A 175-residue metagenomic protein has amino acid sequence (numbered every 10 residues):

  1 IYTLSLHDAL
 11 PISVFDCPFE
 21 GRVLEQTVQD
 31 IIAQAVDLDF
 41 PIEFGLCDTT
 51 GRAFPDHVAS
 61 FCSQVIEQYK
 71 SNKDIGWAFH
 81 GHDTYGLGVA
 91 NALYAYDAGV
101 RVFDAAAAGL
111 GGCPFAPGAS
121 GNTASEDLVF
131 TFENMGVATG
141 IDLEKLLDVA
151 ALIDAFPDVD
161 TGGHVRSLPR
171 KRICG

Functional and structural regions predicted by a protein language model:
I1-D8: Single conserved hydrophobic/aromatic residue that forms the stacking wall/gate of nucleotide- or nucleobase-binding
H7, V28-G51, V65-S71, G76: Conserved C-terminal portion of the radical SAM core fold that forms the substrate/S-adenosylmethionine-binding
P11-G21, I42-F54: Active-site-proximal beta-alpha loop/turn segments in soluble metabolic enzymes
S13-Q26, A78-G86: Active-site mouth loops of central-metabolism enzymes
E25-A33, A59-I66, A92, A150: Generic structural signal for well-ordered alpha-helices, preferentially at hydrophobic/aromatic core positions
Q34-L38, Q68, T131-T139, V149-D160: Change "in soluble alpha/beta enzymes" to "in soluble alpha/beta proteins
T49-I141: Catalytic alpha/beta core domains of metabolic enzymes, predominantly
L143-G175: A mid-to-C-terminal "edge-of-domain" accessory segment
